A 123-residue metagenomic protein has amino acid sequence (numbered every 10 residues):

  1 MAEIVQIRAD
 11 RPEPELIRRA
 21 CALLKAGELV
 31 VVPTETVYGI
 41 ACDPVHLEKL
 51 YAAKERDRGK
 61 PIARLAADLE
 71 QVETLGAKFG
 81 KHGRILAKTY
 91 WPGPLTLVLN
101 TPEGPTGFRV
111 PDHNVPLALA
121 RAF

Functional and structural regions predicted by a protein language model:
M1-F123: Active-site-adjacent structural elements in enzyme catalytic cores
